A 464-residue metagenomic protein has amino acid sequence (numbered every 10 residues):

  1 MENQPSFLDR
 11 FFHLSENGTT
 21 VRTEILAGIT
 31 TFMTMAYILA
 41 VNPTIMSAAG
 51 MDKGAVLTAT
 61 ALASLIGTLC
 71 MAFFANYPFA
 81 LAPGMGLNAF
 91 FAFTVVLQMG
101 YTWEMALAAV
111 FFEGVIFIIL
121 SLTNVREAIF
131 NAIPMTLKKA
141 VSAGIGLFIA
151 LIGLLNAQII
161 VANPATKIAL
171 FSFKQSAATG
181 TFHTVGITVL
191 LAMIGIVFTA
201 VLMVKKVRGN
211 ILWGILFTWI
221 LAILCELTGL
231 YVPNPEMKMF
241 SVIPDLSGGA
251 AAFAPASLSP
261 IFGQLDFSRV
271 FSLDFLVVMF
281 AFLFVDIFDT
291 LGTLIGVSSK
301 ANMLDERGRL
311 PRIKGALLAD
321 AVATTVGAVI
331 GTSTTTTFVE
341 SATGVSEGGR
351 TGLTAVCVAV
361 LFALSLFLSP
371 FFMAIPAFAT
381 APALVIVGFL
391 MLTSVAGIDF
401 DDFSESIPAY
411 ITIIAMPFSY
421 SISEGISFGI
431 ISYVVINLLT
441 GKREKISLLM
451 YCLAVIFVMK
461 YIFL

Functional and structural regions predicted by a protein language model:
E2-A55, K174, I215-I313, V455-M459: Helix-loop-helix hairpins and the membrane-proximal interhelical loops of multi-pass alpha-helical transport proteins
N3-N42, A63, G84-F93, L97-I145 (+1 more regions): Helix-loop-helix junctions within the multi-pass membrane cores of secondary transporters/permeases
G18, R22, I194, L276-F280 (+3 more regions): Alpha-helical membrane-protein architecture signal
I29-A36, I66-L69, F73, A150 (+4 more regions): Hydrophobic/aromatic residues within the transmembrane alpha-helices of Major Facilitator Superfamily
T44-A55, T94-M105, S272-L276, P376 (+1 more regions): Helix-coil boundary and interhelical linker segments in multi-pass alpha-helical membrane proteins
G50-L69: Loop-to-helix transition at the N-terminal end of transmembrane alpha-helices
S64-M85, I116: Juxtamembrane transmembrane-helix boundary signature
M99-I220, V356-L464: Membrane-embedded alpha-helical modules
